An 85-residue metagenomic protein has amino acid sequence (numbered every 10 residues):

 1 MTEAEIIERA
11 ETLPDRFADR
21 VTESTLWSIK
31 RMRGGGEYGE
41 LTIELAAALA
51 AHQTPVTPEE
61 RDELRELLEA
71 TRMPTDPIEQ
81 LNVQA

Functional and structural regions predicted by a protein language model:
M1-A85: C-terminal-biased regions
